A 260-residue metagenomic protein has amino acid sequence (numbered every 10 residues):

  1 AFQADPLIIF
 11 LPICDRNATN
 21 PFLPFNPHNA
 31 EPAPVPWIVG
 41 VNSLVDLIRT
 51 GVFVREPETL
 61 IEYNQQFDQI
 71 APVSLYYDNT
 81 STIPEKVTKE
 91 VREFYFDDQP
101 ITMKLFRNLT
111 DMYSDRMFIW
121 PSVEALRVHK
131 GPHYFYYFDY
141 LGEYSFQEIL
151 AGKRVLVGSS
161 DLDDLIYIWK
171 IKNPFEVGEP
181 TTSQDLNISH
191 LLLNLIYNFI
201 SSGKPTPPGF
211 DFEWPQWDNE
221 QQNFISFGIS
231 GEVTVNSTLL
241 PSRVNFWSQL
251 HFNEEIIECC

Functional and structural regions predicted by a protein language model:
A1-L186, L195, S202: Substrate-gating cap/lid region and adjacent catalytic-acid/histidine neighborhood within extracellular/lumenal
N17, P27, I171-K172, D218 (+2 more regions): Solvent-exposed, flexible loop/coil residues
Y140-Y144, E220-Q222, S230-E232: Short, internal active-site loops enriched in acidic
L192: C-terminal catalytic lobe of FAD-dependent flavoproteins
S202-G209: Cytochrome P450 heme-binding "Cys pocket" and the immediately downstream C-terminal segment
D211-G228: Active-site-proximal substrate-binding core of FAD-dependent oxidoreductases
E232-C260: C-terminal helix/juxtamembrane-tail motif
